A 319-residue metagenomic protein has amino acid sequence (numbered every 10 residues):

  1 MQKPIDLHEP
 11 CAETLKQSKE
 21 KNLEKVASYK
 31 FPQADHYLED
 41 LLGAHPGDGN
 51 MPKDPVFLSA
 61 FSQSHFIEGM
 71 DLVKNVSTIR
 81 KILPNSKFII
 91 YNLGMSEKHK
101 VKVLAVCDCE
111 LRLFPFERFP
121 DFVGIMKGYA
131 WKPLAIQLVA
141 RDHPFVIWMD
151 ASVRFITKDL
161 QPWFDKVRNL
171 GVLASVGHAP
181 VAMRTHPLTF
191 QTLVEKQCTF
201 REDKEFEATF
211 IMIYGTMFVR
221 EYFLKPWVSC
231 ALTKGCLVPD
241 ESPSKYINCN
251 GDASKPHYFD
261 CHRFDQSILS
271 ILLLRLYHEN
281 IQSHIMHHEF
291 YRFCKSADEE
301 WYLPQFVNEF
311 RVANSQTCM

Functional and structural regions predicted by a protein language model:
M1-M319: Glycosyltransferase catalytic domains, chiefly GT-A lineage
